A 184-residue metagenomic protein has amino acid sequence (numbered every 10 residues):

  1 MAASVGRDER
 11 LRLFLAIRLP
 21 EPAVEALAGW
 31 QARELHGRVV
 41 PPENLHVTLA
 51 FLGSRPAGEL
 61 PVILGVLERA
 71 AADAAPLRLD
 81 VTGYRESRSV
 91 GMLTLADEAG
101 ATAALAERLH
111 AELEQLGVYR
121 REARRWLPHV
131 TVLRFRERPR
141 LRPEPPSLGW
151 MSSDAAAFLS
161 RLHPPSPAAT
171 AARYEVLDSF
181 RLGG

Functional and structural regions predicted by a protein language model:
M1-G184: Histidine-dependent nucleotide/RNA phosphoesterase domain, centered on the 2H-phosphoesterase fold with its duplicated
